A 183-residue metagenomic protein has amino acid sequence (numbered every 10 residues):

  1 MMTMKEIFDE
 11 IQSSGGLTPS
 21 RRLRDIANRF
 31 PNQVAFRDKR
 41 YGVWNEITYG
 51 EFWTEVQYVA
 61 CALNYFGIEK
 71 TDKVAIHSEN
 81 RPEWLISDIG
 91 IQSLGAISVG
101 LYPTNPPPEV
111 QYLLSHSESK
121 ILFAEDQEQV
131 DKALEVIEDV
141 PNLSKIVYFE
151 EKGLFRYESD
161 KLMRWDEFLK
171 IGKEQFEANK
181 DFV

Functional and structural regions predicted by a protein language model:
M1-P19: Flexible, non-catalytic linker and terminal segments flanking ANL/adenylate-forming cores
R22-I47, G153-R156: AMP-dependent adenylate-forming
A35-I89, P106-Q111, K161-K170: Conserved AMP-binding/adenylate-forming core of the ANL superfamily
A75, I121-F123, V147: Structural motif
G95: Structured binding elements
P103-E138: Conserved ATP-dependent adenylate/AMP-binding module captured primarily in the ANL superfamily
E128-V183: ANL superfamily adenylate-forming
